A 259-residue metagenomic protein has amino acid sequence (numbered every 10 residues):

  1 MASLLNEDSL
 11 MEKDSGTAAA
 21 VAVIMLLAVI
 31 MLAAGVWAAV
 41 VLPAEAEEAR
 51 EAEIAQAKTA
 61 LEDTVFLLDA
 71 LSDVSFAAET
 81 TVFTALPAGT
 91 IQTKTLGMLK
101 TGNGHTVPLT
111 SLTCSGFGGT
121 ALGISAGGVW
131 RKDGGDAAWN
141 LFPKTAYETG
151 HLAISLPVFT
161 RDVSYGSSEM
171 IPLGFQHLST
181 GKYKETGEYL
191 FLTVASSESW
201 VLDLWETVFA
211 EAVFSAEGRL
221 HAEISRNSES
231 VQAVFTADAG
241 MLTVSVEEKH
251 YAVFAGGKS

Functional and structural regions predicted by a protein language model:
M1-S15: N-terminal leader/signal peptides at the extreme start of proteins
L10, A20-V23, A44, E53 (+2 more regions): Broad hydrophobic/π-residue packing in well-ordered secondary structure
E12, L32, E51-A55: Alpha-helix capping and helix-loop boundary segments enriched in small/acidic/polar residues
K13-V41: N-terminal single-pass transmembrane signal-anchor helix
A38-H151: Beta-strand/loop motifs with alternating small/hydrophobic and polar/acidic residues, enriched in the first structured
G102-S259: Intrinsically disordered, low-complexity regions enriched in Pro/Ser/Thr/Gly and acidic residues
